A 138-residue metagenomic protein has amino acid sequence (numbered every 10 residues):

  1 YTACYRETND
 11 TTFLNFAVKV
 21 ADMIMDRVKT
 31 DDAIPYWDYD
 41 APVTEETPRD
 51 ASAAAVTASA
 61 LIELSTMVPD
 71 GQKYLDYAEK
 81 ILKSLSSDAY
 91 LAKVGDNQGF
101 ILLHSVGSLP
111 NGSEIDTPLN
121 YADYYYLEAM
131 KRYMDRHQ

Functional and structural regions predicted by a protein language model:
Y1-Q138: Glycan-recognition and catalytic cores of secretory/periplasmic carbohydrate-active enzymes
